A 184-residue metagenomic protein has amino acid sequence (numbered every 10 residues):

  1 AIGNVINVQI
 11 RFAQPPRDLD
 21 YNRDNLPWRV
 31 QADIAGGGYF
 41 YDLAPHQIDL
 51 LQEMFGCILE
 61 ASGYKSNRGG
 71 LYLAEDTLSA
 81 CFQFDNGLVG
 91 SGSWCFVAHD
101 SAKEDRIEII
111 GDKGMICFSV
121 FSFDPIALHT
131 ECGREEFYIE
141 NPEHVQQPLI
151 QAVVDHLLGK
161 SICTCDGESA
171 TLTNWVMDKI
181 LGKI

Functional and structural regions predicted by a protein language model:
A1-Y64, R68-L71: Predominantly a Rossmann-like dinucleotide-binding segment in NAD(P)-dependent oxidoreductases
P16-N22, C117-P125: Proline-centered turn/helix-capping motifs that create local helix->coil transitions or kinks
D20, F84, N141-V145: A generic short alpha-helical patch detector that favors 3-5-residue windows in or near N-terminal regions
W28, I126, L149-I150: Interdomain hinge/lid region at the active-site interface of Rossmann-like NAD(P)-dependent oxidoreductases
G36-G38, F137-E140, S161-C163: Active-site rim elements
D42, I48-F123, I150-K160: Contiguous beta-strand/loop segments that form the cofactor/metal-binding neighborhood of enzyme cores
D85, A152-I184: C-terminal helix-rich "cap/oligomerization" subdomain common to oxidoreductases
F137-Q151: Active-site loop of classical SDR/Rossmann-like NAD(P)-dependent oxidoreductases, centered on the catalytic Tyr-X3-Lys
